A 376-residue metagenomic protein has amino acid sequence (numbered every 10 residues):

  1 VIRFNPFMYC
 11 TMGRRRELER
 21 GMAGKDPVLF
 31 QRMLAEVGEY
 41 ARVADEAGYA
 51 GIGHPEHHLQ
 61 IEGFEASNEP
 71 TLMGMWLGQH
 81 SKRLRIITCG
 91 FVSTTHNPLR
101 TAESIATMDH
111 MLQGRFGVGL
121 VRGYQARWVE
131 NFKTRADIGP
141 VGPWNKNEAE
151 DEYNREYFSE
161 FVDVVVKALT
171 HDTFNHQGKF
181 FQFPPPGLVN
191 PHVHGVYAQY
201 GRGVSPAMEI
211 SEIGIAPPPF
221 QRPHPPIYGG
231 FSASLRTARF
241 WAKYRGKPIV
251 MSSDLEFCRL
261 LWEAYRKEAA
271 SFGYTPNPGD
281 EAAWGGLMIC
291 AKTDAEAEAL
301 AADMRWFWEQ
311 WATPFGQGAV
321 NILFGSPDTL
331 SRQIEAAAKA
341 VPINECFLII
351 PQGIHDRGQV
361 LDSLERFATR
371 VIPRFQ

Functional and structural regions predicted by a protein language model:
V1-L84, P225: N-terminal beta1-alpha1-beta2 module of alpha/beta enzyme domains
V1-V28, W128-E130, D137, E209-H224 (+1 more regions): N-terminal small/glycine-rich loop or linker at the start of catalytic domains across soluble metabolic enzymes
F4-M8, I52-H54, R85-T88, F116-L120 (+4 more regions): Hydrophobic faces of well-ordered beta-strands that scaffold small-molecule active sites in alpha/beta enzyme cores
E19-A35, F91-L99, K146-N147, P223-A233 (+2 more regions): Active-site mouth loops of central-metabolism enzymes
D45-E46, M75-K82, I105, D109-R115 (+4 more regions): Acidic (Asp/Glu)-rich catalytic clusters
G51-T71, V92, S252-S253, I349-V360: Glycine-rich, proline-tolerant flexible connector loops at the mouths of alpha/beta enzymes
E56, L77, M108, V165 (+7 more regions): Conserved, mostly hydrophobic/aromatic
R100-R239, K243-Y244: Internal, glycine-rich beta/alpha segment that forms the wall or movable "lid" of small-molecule/cofactor binding
